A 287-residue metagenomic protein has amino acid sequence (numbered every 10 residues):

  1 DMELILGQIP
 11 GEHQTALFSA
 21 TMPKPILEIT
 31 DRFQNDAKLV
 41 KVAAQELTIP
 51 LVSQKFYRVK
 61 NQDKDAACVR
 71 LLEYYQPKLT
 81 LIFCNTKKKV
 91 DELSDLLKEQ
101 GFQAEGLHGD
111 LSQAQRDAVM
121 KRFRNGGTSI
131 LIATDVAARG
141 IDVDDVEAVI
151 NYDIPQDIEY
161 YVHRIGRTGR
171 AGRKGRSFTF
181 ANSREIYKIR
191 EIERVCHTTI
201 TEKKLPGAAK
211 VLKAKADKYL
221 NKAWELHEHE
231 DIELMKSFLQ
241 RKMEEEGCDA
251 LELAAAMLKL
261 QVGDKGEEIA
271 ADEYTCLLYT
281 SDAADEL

Functional and structural regions predicted by a protein language model:
D1-K41: Post-DEXD/H (motif II) to motif III coupling segment of the RecA-like Helicase ATP-binding lobe
G7, I29-R32, L72-E73, A138-I141 (+1 more regions): Replace "in large, NTP-powered and nucleic-acid-processing enzymes" with "in large, NTP-powered factors and other
G11, T21-P25, Q45-L47, N61-K64 (+7 more regions): Conserved nucleotide-binding/hydrolysis micro-motifs of P-loop NTPases
L17, Q34, L47-I132, A138 (+1 more regions): Helicase motor core with emphasis on the C-terminal RecA-like subdomain
R32-F33, K55, R194-T199: Conserved AAA+ ATPase "sensor/coupling" helix adjacent to the nucleotide-binding pocket
G101-Q103, G109-L111, G126-S129, D135-Y187: Conserved RecA-like helicase motor core of SF1/SF2 enzymes
R173-S281: Arginine-glycine-biased low-complexity disordered regions
D282-L287: A short, hydrophobic C-terminal helix/tail in secreted or cell-surface proteins
